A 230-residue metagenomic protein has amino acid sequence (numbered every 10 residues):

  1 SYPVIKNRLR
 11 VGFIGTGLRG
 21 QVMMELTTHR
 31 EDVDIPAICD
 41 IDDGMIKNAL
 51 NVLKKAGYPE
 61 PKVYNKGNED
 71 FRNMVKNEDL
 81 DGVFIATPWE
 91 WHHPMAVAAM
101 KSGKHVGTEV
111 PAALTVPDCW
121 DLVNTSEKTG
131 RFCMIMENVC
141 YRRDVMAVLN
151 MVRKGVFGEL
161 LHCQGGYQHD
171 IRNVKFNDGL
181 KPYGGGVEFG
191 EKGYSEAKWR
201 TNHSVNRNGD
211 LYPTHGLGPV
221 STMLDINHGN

Functional and structural regions predicted by a protein language model:
S1-T108, P117-F132: N-terminal glycine-/serine-/threonine-rich beta1-alpha1-beta2 phosphate-ribose binding loop of Rossmann-like
G15, T129-M134, V139-N230: Predominantly a Rossmann-like dinucleotide-binding segment in NAD(P)-dependent oxidoreductases
E25, V110, S204-N206: A periodicity- and composition-biased signal for non-globular, repetitive helical segments
E109-P111, E137: Short beta->alpha connector loops at strand-helix junctions that form conserved, small/polar/Pro-enriched
A113-P117, R143: Conserved PLP phosphate-binding loop immediately N-terminal to the Schiff-base lysine helix in PLP-dependent enzymes
